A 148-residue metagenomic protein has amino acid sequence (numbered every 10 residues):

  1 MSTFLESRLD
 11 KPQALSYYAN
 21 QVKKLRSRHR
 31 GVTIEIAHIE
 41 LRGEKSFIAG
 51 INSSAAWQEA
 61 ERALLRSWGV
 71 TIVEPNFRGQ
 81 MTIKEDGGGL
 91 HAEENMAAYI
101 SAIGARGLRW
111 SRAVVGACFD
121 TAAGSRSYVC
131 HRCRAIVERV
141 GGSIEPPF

Functional and structural regions predicted by a protein language model:
M1-F148: Zinc-dependent deaminase catalytic domain
